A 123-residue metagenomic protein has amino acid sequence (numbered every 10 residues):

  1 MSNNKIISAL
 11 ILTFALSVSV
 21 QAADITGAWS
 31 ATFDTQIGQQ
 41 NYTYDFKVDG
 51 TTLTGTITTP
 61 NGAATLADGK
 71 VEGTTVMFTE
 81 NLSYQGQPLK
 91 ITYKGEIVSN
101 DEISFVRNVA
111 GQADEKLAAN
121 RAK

Functional and structural regions predicted by a protein language model:
M1-S8: Bacterial N-terminal signal peptides that target proteins for export
S8-S17: Bacterial N-terminal signal peptides
S17-A23: Bacterial Sec-dependent signal peptides at the C-terminal "C-region" and cleavage site
A23-V98, S104-K123: Central antiparallel beta-sheet cores of small beta-barrel/beta-sandwich binding domains
